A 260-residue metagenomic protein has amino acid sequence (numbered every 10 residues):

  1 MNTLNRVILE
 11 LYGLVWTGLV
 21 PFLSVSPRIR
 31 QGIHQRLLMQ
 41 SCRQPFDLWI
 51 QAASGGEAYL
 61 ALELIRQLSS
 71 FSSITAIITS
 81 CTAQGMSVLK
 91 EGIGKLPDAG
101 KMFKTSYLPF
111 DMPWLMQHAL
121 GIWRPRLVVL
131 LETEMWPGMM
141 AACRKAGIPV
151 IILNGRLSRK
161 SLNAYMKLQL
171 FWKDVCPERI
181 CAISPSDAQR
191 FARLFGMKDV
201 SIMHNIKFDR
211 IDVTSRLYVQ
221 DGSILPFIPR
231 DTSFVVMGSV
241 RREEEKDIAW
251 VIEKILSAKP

Functional and structural regions predicted by a protein language model:
M1-R36: A transmembrane-helix-recognition feature enriched in membrane-embedded lipid enzymes and envelope glyco-/phospholipid
L23-S215, D221, V236, V240-R242 (+1 more regions): Active-site and donor-binding regions of nucleotide-sugar-utilizing enzymes
L225-P229: C-terminal transmembrane bundle of multi-pass solute transporters/carriers
R230-V235: Long, structured protein-protein interaction/assembly regions in large complexes
E243-I252: Catalytic cores of alpha/beta
S257-P260: Short, intrinsically disordered, charge-balanced linker/junction segments flanking boundaries in proteins
